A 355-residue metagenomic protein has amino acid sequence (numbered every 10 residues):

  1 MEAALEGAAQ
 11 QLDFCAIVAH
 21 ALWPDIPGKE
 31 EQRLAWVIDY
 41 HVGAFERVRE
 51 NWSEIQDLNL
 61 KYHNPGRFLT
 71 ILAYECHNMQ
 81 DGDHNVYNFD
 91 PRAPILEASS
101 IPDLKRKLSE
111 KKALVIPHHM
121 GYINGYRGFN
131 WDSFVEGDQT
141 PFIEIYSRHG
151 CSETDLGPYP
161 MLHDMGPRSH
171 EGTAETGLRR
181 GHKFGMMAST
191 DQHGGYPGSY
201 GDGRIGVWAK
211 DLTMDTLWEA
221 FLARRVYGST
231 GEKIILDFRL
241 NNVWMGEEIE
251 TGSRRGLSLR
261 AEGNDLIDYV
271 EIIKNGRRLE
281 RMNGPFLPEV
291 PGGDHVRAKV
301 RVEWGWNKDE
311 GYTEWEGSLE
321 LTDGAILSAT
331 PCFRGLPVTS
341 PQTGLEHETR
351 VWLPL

Functional and structural regions predicted by a protein language model:
M1-L355: Extended, charged catalytic domains and RNA/DNA-binding interfaces, predominantly in divalent-metal-using enzymes
